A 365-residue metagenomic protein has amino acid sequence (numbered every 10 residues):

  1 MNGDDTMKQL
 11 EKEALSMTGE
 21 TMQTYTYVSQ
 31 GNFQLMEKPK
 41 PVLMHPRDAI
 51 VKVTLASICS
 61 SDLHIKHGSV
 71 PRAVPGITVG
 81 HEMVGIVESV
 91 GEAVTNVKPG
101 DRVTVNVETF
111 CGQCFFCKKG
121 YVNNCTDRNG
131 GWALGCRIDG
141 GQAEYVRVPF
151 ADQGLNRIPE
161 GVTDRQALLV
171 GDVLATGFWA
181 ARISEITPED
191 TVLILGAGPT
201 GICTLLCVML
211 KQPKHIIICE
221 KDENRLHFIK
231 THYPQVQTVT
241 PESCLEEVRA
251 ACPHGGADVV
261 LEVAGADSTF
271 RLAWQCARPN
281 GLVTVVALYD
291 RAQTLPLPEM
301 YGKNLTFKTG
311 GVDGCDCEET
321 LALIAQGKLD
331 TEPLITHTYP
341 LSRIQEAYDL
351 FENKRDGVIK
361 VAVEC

Functional and structural regions predicted by a protein language model:
N2-M22, E246, A250, R271-Q275 (+1 more regions): C-terminal hydrophobic helical "lid"/dimerization subdomain of Rossmann-like NAD(P)H-dependent oxidoreductases
P41-A56, S69-K118, P159-V162: Glycine-rich beta-strand-centered segment in the early N-terminal region that forms part of a ligand/cofactor-binding
L55, N106, L261-V263, C365: Short, well-ordered coil/turn residues at beta-beta hairpins and beta-strand->alpha-helix junctions within
G100, E189, Q235, G256-A257 (+1 more regions): Local beta-strand N-terminus motif with an aromatic residue
Q113-L195: NAD(P)H dinucleotide-binding glycine-rich loop of Rossmann-like/cofactor-binding domains, especially the beta1-alpha1
R157-E242: Mid-domain Rossmann-like dinucleotide-binding core that forms the NAD(H)/NADP(H) cofactor-binding site
S184, M209, L226-T306: Glycine-rich cofactor phosphate-binding loops and adjacent beta1-alpha1 units of small-molecule cofactor enzyme domains
E220, A287, G311: Conserved acidic E/D residue at the C-terminus of a beta-strand in Rossmann-like folds
